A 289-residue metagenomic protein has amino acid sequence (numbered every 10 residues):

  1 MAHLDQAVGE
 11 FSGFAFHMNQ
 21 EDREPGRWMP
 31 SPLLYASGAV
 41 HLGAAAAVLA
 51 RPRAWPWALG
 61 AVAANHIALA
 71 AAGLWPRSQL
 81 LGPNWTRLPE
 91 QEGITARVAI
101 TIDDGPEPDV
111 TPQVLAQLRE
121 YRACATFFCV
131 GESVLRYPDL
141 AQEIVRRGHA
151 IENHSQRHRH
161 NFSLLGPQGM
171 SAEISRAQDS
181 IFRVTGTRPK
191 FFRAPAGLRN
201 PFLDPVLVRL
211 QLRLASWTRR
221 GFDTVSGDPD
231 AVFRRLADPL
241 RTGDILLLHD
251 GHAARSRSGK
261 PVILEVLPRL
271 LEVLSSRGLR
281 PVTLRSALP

Functional and structural regions predicted by a protein language model:
M1-F11: Extreme N-terminal basic, low-complexity initiation segments that serve as generic localization/processing leaders
N19-I100, E107-A116, E120, P268-E272 (+1 more regions): N-terminal pre-catalytic segment of deacetylase/amide-hydrolase enzymes
G73-F162, E173-R176, S180, R280: Active-site beta->alpha N-cap acidic-glycine motif
D103, L118, I151-H154, F192 (+3 more regions): Conserved, mostly hydrophobic/aromatic
G105-D109, C129-Y137, H160-Q168, R193-N200 (+1 more regions): Acidic-and-aromatic substrate-binding clefts and catalytic sites of carbohydrate-active enzymes
H158-L165, A253-R257: A short acidic, helix-capping loop that chelates divalent metal ions and anchors anionic groups
L198, L203-L240, L279-P289: His/Asp/Glu-enriched short active-site or ligand-binding loop at hydrolase and phosphoryl-transfer sites
L236-L288: Catalytic grooves of carbohydrate-active enzymes
